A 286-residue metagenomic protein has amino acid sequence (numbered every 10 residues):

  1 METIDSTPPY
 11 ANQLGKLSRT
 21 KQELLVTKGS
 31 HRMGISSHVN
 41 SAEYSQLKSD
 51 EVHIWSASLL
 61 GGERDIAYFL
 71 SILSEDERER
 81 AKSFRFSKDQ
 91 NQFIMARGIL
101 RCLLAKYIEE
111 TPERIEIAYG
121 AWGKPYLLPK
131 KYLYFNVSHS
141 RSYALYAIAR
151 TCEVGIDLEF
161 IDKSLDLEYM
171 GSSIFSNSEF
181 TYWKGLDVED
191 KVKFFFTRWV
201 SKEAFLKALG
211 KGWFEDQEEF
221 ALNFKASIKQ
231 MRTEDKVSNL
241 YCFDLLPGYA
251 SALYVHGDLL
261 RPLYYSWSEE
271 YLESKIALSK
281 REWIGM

Functional and structural regions predicted by a protein language model:
E2-M286: Core catalytic alpha/beta fold that binds nucleotide/phospho-ligands
